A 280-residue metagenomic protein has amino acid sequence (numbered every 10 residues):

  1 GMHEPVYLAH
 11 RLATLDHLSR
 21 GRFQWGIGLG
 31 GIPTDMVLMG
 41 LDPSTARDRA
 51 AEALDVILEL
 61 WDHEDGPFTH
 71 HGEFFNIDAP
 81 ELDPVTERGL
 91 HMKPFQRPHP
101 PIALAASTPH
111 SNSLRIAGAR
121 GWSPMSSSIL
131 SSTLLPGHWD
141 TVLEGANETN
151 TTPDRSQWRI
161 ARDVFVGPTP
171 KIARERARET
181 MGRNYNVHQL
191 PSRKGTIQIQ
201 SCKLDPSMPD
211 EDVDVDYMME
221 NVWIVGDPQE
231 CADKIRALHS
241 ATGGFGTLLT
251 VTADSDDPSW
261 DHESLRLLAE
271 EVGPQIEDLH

Functional and structural regions predicted by a protein language model:
G1-R120, P136-D140, N147-E148: Internal, glycine-rich beta/alpha segment that forms the wall or movable "lid" of small-molecule/cofactor binding
F23-I27, I102-A105, W122-S126, S156-D163 (+1 more regions): Hydrophobic faces of well-ordered beta-strands that scaffold small-molecule active sites in alpha/beta enzyme cores
G31, A106-P109, P124, I129-S132 (+1 more regions): Glycine-rich beta-alpha junction loops
S44-K93, T133-T242, D278-H280: An alpha-helical appendage that flanks or caps ligand/catalytic pockets
A53, L268-E277: Alpha-helix-loop-beta-strand connector modules within alpha/beta enzyme cores
I129-S132, T250-D261: Glycine-rich, proline-tolerant flexible connector loops at the mouths of alpha/beta enzymes
T169-I172, D257-L267: Short glycine/threonine-rich loop-to-helix capping motif typified by GTGT followed within a few residues by an Asp-Pro
